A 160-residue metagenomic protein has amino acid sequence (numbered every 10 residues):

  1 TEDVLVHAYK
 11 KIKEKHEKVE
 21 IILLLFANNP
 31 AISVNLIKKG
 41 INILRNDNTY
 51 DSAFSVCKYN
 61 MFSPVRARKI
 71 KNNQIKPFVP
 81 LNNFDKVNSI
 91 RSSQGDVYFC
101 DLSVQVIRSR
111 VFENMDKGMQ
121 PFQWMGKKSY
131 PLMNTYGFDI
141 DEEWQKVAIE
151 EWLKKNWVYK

Functional and structural regions predicted by a protein language model:
T1-H7, P30-W124, Y130-M133: Conserved core of the sugar-phosphate nucleotidyltransferase
E2, E14-E20, Q74, E142-E143 (+1 more regions): Glutamate identity and glutamate-enriched acidic tracts
Y9-E20, R45-N48: Glycine-rich phosphate-binding loop signature in dinucleotide/nucleotide-binding domains
K11, I43, W152-N156: Active-site catalytic microenvironments for nucleophilic, acid-base chemistry
E17-P30: Short beta-strand-to-loop acidic/aromatic patch adjacent to the donor-nucleotide binding site
A27, I107, I140-D141: Single, functionally critical "micro-switch" positions that shape active/binding sites and transmembrane helices
M119-F138, E143-V147, E151-K160: Catalytic donor-sugar/metal-binding loop of nucleotide-sugar-dependent glycosyltransferases
